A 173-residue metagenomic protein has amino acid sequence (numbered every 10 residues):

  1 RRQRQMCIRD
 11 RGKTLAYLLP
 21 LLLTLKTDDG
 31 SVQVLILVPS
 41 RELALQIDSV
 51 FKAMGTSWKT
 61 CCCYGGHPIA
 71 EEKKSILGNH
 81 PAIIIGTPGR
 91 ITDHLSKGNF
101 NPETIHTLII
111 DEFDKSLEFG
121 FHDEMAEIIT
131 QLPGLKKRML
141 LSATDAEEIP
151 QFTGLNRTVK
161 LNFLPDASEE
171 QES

Functional and structural regions predicted by a protein language model:
Q3-I8: Short, small-residue-biased leader/transition segments that mark boundaries at the very start of proteins
R9-R11, S40, T87, S142: Conserved phosphate-coupling serine/threonine residues in phosphotransfer and NTP-handling enzymes
G12, A70, I91-T92, S116-L117 (+1 more regions): Catalytic P-loop NTPase motifs of RecA-like helicase/translocase cores
T14-D29, V50-A53: Walker A/P-loop NTP-binding motif
P20, Q46-V50, R90, E124 (+2 more regions): Alpha-helical scaffold elements adjacent to nucleotide-binding pockets in ATP/GTP-utilizing enzyme cores
G30-S96, T104-T107: Conserved nucleic-acid-binding Ia/Ib motif block in the N-terminal RecA-like helicase ATPase lobe
N101-A167: Post-DEXD/H (motif II) to motif III coupling segment of the RecA-like Helicase ATP-binding lobe
Q171-S173: Conserved interdomain hinge at the start of the Helicase C-terminal
